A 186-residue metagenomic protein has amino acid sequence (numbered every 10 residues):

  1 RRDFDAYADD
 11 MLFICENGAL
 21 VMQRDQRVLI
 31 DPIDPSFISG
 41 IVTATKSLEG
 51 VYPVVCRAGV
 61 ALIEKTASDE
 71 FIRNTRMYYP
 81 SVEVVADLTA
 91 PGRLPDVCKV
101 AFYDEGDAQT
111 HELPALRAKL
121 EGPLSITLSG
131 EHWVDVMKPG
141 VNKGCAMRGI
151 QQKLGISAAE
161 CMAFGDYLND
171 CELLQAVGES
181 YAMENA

Functional and structural regions predicted by a protein language model:
R1-F71: Active-site phosphate-binding/coordination module
R2-D3, L173-Q175: Catalytic cores of alpha/beta
D5-A6, L116-K119, G178: Short, solvent-exposed amphipathic alpha-helical segments in soluble enzyme and RNA/protein-processing domains
D10, V97-C98, V177: Short, well-ordered alpha-helix to beta-strand connector turns
F13, S180-A182: Short, well-ordered beta-strand core segments
A19-L20, V134, Y181: Glycine-centered loop/turn positions within well-structured domains that cap or flank conserved ligand/cofactor-binding
G40, A44, L48-F164, L168-L173: Conserved acidic, metal-coordinating active-site core of Asp-based, Mg2+-dependent phosphoryl-transfer enzymes
N169-D170, M183-A186: Short, glycine/polar-rich helix-capping loops at beta-to-alpha or helix-loop-helix junctions that flank or form
